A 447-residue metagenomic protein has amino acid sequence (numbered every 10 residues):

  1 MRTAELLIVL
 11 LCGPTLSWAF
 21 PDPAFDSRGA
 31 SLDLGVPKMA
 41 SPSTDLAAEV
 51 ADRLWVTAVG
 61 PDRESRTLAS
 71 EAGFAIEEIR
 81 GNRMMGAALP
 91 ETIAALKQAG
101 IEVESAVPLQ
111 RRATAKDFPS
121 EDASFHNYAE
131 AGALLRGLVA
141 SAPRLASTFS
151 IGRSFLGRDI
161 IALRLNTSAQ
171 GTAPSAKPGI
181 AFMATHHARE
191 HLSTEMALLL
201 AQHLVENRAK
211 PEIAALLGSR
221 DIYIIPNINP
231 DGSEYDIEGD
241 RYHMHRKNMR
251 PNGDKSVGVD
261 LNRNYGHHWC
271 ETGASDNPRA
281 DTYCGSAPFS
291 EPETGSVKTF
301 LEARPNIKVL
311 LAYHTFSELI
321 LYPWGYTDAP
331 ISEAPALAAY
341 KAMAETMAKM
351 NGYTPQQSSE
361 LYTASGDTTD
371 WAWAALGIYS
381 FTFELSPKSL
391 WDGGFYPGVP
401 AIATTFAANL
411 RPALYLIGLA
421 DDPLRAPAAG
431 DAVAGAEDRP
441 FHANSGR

Functional and structural regions predicted by a protein language model:
E5-T15: Bacterial N-terminal signal peptides
W18-R447: M14 metallocarboxypeptidase catalytic domain recognition
